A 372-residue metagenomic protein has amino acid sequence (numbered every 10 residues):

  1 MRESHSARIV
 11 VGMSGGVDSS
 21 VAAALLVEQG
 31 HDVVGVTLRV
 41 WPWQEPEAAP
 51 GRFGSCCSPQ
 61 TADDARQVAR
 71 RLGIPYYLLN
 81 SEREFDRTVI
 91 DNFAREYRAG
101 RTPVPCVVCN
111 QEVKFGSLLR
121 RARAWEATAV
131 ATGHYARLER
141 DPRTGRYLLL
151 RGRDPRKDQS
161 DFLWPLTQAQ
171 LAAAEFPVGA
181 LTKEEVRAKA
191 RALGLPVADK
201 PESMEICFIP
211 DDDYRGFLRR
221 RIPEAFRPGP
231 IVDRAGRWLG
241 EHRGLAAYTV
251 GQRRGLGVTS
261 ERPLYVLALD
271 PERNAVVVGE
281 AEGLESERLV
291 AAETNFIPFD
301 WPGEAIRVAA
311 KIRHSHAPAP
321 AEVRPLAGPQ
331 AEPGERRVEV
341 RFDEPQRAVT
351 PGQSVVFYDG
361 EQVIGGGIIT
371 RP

Functional and structural regions predicted by a protein language model:
M1-W164, E175, K183-E185: ATP-dependent adenylation/nucleotidyltransferase module used to activate substrates
V17, A131-P372: AMP-forming adenylation/ATP pyrophosphatase catalytic core
